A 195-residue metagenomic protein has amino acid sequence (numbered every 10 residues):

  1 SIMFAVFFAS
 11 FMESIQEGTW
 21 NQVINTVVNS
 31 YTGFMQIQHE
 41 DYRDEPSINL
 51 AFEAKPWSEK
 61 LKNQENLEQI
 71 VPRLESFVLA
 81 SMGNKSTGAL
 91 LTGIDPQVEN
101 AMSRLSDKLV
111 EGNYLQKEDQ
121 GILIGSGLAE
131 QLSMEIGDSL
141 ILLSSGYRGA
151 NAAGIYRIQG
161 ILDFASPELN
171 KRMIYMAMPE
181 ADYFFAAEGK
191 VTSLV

Functional and structural regions predicted by a protein language model:
S1-A5: N-terminal signal-anchor/signal peptide hydrophobic helix marking the start of the first transmembrane segment
F7-L90, N113-E118: Hydrophobic, regular-secondary-structure patches
G33, Q120, K190-L194: Short amphipathic alpha-helical segments
M35-Q38, S106, Y175-A177: Short, acidic/hydrophobic/Gly-rich beta-strand patch recurrent on exposed beta strands that often constitutes part
R43, P96-E99, F164: Active-site/binding-pocket entry motifs
W57-R157, Y183-F185: Short acidic/glycine-enriched loop/turn elements at secondary-structure junctions
G146-V195: Mechanotransmission and gating elements of multispan inner-membrane complexes involved in transport and envelope
